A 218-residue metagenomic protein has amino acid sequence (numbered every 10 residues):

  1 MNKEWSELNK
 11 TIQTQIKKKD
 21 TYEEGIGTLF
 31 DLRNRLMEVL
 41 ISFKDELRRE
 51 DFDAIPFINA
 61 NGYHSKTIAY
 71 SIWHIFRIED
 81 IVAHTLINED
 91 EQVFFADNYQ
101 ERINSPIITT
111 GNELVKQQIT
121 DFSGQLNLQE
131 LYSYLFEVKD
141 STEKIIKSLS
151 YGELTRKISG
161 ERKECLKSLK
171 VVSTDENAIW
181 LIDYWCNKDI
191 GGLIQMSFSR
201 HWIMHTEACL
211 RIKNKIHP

Functional and structural regions predicted by a protein language model:
M1-S42: Terminal targeting/low-complexity segments that flank the catalytic cores of oxidoreductases
M1-T11, A54-E113, D140-E143, K147 (+1 more regions): Short, contiguous alpha-helical
T14, K18, S42, E46-R49 (+5 more regions): A structural signal for alpha-helix termini and helix-coil/disorder junctions
Y22-I26, N61, T120-Q125, N187-G191: A short, mixed-charge helix-start or loop-turn motif at secondary-structure junctions
G25, L32-F43, I78, G124-N127 (+4 more regions): Alpha-helical packing segments of well-folded alpha/beta enzyme cores
R35-D51, S173-E176: Short, contiguous, well-structured surface segments enriched in hydrophobic/aromatic residues
N112-T120: Cytochrome P450 catalytic-domain helical core, especially the substrate-recognition surface and oxygen-activation
F122-Y132, Y151-C165: Acidic, Ser/Thr/Gly/Pro-rich intrinsically disordered interaction regions
